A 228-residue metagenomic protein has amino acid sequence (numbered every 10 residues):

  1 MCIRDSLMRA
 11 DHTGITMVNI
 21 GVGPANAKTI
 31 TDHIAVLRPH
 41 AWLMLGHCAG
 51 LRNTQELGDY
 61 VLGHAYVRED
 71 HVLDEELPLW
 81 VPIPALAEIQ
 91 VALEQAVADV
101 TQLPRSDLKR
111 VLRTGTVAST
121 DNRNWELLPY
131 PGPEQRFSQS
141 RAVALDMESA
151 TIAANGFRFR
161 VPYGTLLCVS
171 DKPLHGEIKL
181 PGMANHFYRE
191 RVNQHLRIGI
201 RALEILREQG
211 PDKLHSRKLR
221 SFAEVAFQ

Functional and structural regions predicted by a protein language model:
R4-A92: Metabolite-binding pocket within alpha/beta catalytic cores that recognizes anionic/polar moieties
A25-K28, M147-I152: Short glycine/serine/threonine-rich phosphate/pyrophosphate-binding segments that cradle anionic phosphate groups
H40-A41, V143, P162: Short acidic/polar active-site loop segments enriched in Thr and Asp
W80-Q139: Active-site rim beta-loop-alpha module in soluble metabolic enzymes
A92-P104, N155, I198-L206: Generic non-transmembrane alpha-helical segments
A150-F187: Zn-dependent metallopeptidase/amidohydrolase metal-coordination segment
P173-F227: His/Asp/Glu-rich mid-to-C-terminal helical/loop segments that flank catalytic regions of hydrolases
